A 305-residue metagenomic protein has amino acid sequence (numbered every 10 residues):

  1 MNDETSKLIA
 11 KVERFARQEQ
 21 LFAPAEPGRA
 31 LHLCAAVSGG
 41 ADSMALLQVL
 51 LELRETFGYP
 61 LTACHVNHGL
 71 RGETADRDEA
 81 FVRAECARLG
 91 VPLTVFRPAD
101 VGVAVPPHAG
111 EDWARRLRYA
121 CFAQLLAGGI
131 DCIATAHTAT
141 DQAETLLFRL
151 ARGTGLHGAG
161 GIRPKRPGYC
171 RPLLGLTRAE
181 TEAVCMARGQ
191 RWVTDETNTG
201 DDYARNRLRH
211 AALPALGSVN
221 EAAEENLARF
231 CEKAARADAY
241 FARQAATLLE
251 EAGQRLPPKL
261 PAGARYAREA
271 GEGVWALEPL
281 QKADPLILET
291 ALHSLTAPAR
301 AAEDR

Functional and structural regions predicted by a protein language model:
M1-P214: Core alpha/beta nucleotide-donor-binding catalytic domains of modification enzymes
E4-D42, P60-V66, P98, L117 (+2 more regions): AMP-forming adenylation/ATP pyrophosphatase catalytic core
R152, L156, G217-E221, A239 (+2 more regions): Alpha-helix boundary/capping and short turn/kink residues
C170-P258, W275, P279: Contiguous mid-protein beta-loop-alpha structural module that forms a pocket-lining wall or clamp of enzyme active
